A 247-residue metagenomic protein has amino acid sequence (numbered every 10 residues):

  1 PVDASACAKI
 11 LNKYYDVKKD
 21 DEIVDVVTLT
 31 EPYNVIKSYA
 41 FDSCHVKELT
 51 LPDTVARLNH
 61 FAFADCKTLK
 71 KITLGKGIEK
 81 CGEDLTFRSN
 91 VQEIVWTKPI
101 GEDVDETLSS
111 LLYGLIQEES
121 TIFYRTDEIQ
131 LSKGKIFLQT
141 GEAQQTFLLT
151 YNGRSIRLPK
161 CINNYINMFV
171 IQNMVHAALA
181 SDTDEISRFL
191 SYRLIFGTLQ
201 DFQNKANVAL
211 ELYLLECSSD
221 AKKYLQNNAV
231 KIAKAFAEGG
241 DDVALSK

Functional and structural regions predicted by a protein language model:
P1-Y15, K19-V35, C44-R57, K67-K80 (+2 more regions): Structural signature of tandem-repeat unit edges
G197, L210-A221, K247: Non-catalytic accessory regions outside enzyme or core folds
D242-S246: Ankyrin repeat structural motif
